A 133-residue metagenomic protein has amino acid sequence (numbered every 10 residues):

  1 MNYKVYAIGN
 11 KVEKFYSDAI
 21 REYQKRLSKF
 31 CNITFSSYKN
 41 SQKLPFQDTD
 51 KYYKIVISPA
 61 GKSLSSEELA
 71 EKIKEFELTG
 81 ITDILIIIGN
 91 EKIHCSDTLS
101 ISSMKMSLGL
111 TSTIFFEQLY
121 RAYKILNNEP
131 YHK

Functional and structural regions predicted by a protein language model:
M1-Q24: N-terminal beta1-alpha1 ligand-phosphate binding loop
M1-V5, I81, H132-K133: Short, Lys/Arg-enriched, disordered terminal segments
V5, I55, F115: A residue-level signal for conserved active-site and pocket-lining positions in enzyme catalytic cores
K11-K14, A60-S66, K92: Acidic, metal-coordinating catalytic cores used for nucleic-acid/nucleotide bond scission and strand-transfer chemistry
Y16-I20, S66-A70, S112-T113: Conserved strand-to-helix beginnings and helix N-cap segments that scaffold or border functional pockets
S28-L85: S-adenosyl-L-methionine/SAH cofactor-binding core of RNA-modifying enzymes
I86-N90: Glycine-rich beta-strand-to-loop/alpha-helix junction loops that act as flexible
E91-K92, S96-K133: Structured adenosyl-cofactor binding patch, chiefly the S-adenosyl-L-methionine
